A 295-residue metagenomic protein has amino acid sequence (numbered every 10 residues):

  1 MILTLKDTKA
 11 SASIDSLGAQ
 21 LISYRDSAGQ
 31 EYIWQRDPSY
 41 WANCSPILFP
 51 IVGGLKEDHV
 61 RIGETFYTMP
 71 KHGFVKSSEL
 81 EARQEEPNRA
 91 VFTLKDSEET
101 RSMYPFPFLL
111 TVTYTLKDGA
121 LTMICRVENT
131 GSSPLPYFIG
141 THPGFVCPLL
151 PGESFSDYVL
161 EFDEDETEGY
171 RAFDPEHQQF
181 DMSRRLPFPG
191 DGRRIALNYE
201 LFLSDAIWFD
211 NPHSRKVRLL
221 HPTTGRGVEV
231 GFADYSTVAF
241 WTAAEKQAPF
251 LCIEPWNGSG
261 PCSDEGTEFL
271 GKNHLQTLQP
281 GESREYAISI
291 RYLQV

Functional and structural regions predicted by a protein language model:
M1-I62, F66-M69, H213-Y235, E282-Y292: Beta-strand-rich N-terminal accessory domains
L3, A90-F92, L110-V112, M123 (+5 more regions): Hydrophobic residues positioned within well-ordered beta-strands of beta-sheet architectures
L5, D96-L149: Acidic, contiguous internal or C-terminal segments within carbohydrate-active enzymes that form a structured patch used
T65, M69-D118: Extended, loop-rich substrate-binding clefts of extracytoplasmic carbohydrate-active enzymes
R83-A90, T115-A120, L149, H221-T223 (+2 more regions): A short, structured loop/turn motif at beta-sheet edges
C147-A233: Active-site/ligand-binding surface loops and adjacent short beta/alpha elements that line catalytic pockets across
R226-V295: Active-site pocket scaffolds in enzymes
